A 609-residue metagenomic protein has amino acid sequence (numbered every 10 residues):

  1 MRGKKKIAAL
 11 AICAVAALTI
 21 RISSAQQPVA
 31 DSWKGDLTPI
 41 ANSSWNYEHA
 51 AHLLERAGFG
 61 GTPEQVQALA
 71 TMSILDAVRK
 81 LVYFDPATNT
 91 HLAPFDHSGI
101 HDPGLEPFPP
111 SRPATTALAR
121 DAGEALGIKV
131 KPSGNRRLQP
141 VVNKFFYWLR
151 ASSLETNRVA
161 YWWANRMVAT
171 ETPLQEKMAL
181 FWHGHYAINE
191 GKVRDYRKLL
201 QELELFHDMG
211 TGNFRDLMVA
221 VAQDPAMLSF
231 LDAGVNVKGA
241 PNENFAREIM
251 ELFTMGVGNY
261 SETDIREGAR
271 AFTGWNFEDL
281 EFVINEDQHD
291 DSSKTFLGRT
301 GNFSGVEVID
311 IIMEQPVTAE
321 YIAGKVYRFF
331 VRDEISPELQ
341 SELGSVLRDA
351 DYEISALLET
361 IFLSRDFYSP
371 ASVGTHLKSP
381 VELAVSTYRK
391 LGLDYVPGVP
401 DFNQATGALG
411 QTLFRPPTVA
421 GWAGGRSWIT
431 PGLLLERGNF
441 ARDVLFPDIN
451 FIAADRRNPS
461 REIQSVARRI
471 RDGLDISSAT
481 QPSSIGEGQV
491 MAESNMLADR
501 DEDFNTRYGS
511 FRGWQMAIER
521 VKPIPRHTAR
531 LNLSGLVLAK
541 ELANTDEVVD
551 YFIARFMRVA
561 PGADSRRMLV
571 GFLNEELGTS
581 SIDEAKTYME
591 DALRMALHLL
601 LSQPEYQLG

Functional and structural regions predicted by a protein language model:
M1-A11: Bacterial N-terminal signal peptides that target proteins for export
L10-T19: Bacterial N-terminal signal peptides
L18-P28: Bacterial Sec-dependent signal peptides at the C-terminal "C-region" and cleavage site
Q26-G35, I128-W148, S152, T156-A164 (+2 more regions): Active-site substrate-binding loop specific to GH73 endo-beta-N-acetylglucosaminidase modules in bacterial autolysins
Q27-W45, A51-T62, G99, Q315 (+3 more regions): Flexible, low-complexity segments enriched for small/polar residues
N46-Y47, E171: Membrane-entry segments of alpha-helical transmembrane domains in multi-pass membrane proteins
A57, G61-H185, N189-H207: N-terminal accessory alpha/beta regions
